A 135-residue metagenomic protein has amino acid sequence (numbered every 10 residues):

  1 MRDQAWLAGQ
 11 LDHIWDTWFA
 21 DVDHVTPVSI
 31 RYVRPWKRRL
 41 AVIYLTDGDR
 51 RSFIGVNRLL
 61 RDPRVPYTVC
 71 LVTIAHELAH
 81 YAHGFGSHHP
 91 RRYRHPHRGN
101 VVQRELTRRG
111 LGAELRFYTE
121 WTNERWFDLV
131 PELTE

Functional and structural regions predicted by a protein language model:
M1-V28, Y32-S52, L60-R64, F85-E135: Metalloprotease/metallohydrolase-associated module, dominated by Zn2+-dependent proteases
G55: Conserved beta-strand segments that form the floor/walls of ligand-binding pockets within enzyme and binding domains
Y67-L71: Alpha-helical scaffolds flanking conserved acidic
V72-G84: Active-site recognition of the HExxH zinc-binding catalytic motif
